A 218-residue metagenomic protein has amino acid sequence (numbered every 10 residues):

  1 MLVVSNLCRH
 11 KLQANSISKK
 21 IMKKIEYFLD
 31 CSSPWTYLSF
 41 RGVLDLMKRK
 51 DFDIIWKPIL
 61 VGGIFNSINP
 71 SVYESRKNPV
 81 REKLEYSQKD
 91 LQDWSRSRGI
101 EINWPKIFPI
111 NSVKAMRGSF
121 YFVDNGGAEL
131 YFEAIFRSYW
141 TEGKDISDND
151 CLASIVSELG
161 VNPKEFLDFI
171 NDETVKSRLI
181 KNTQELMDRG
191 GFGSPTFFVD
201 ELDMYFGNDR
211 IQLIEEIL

Functional and structural regions predicted by a protein language model:
V3-V4, A14: Acidic, Ala/Val/Gly-enriched low-complexity intrinsically disordered segments
K11-I21: Short, Lys/Arg-enriched N-terminal segments with co-localized hydrophobic residues within the first ~10-30 amino acids
K23-F52, A134-L218: C-terminal cap of thioredoxin/glutaredoxin-like
F40-Y139: Structural alpha/beta surface segment adjacent to cysteine/selenocysteine redox centers across thiol/disulfide enzymes
